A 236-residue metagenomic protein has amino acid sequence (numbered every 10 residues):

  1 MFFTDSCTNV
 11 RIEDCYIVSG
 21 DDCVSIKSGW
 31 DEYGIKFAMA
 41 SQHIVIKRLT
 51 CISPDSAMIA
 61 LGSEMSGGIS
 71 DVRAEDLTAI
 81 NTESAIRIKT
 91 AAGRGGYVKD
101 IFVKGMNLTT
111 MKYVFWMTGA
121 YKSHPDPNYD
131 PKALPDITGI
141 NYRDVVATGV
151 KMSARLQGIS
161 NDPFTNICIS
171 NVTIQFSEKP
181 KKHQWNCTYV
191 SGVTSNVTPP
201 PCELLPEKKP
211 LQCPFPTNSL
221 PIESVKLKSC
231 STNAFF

Functional and structural regions predicted by a protein language model:
M1-F236: Extracellular/periplasmic carbohydrate-active domains that bind, remodel, or depolymerize complex polysaccharides
